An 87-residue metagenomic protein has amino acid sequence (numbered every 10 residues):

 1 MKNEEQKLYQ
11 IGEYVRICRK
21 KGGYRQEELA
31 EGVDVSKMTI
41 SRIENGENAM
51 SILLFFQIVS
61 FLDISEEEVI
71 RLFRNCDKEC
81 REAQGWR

Functional and structural regions predicted by a protein language model:
M1-Q10: A detector for short, charged/polar N-terminal pre-domain segments
E13, I17, E31, R42 (+1 more regions): DNA-binding alpha-helical recognition surfaces that contact promoter or target DNA
E13-E28, Q57, Q84-R87: Short basic helix-loop element that most often maps to the first helix and adjoining turn of HTH DNA-binding modules
K20, D34, N45-E47, R74: Residue-level detection of the helix-turn-helix DNA-binding "recognition helix"
G23-R42: Short alpha-helical DNA-recognition segment
I40-R42, G46, M50-L53: Amphipathic, hydrophobic secondary-structure cores in small proteins
S51-V69: DNA major-groove recognition helix of helix-turn-helix/homeodomain DNA-binding modules
E68-R87: Short, charged recognition helix plus adjacent turn of helix-turn-helix-like nucleic-acid-binding domains
